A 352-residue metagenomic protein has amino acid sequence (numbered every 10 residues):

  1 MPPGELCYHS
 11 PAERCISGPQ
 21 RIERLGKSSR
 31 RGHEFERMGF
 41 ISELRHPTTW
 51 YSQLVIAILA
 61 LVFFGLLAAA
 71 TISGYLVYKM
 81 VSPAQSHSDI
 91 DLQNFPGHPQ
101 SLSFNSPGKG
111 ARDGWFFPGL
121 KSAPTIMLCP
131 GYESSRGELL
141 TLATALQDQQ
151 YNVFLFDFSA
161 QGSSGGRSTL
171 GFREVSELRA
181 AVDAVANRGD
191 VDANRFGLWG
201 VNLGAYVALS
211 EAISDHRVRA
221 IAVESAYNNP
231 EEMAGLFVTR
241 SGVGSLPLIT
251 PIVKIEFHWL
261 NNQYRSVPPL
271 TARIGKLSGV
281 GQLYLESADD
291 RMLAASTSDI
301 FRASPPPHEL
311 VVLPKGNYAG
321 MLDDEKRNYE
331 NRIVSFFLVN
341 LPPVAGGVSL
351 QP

Functional and structural regions predicted by a protein language model:
W50-N105, D113-W115: An N-terminal hydrophobic leader/cap segment in hydrolases
Y132-A145, S296: The serine-hydrolase catalytic nucleophile loop
A143-G165: Conserved alpha/beta-hydrolase
T169-G189: Alpha/beta-hydrolase active-site loop
I213-Q263, R273-K276, A295: Hydrolase active-site cap/lid region
L277-S278, L283-E286: Short beta-strand/loop motif that positions the catalytic acidic residue of the alpha/beta-hydrolase fold
R291-T297: Conserved alpha/beta-hydrolase "acid-adjacent" motif
G316-K326: Catalytic histidine-centered segment of alpha/beta-hydrolase-like enzymes
